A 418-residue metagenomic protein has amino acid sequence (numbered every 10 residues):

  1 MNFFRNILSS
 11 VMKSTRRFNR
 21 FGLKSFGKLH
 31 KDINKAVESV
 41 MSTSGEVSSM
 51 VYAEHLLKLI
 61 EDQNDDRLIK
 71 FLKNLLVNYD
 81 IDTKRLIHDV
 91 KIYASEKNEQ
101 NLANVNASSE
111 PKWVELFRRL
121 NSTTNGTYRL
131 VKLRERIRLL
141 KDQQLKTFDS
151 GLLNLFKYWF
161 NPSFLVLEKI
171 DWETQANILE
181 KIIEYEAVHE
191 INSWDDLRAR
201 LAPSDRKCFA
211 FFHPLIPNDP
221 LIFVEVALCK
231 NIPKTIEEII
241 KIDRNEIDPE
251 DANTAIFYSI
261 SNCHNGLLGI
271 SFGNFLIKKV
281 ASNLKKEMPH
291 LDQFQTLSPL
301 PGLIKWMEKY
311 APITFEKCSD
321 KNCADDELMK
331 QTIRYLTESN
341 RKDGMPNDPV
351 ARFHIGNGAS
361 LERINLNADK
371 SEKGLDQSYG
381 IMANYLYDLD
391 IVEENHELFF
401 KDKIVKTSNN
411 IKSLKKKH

Functional and structural regions predicted by a protein language model:
M1-I270, N274-H418: Extended, composition-driven regions rather than compact fold-specific motifs
